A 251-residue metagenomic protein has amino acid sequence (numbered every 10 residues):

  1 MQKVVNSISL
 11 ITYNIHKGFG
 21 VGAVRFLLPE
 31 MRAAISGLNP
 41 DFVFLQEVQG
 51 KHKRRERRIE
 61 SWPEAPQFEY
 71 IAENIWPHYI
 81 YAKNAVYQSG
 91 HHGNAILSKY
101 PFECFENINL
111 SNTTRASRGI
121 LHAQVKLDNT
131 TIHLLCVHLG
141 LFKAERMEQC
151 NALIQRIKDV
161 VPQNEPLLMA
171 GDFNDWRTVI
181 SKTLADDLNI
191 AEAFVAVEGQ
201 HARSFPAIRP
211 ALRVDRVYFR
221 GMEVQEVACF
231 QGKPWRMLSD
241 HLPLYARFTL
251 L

Functional and structural regions predicted by a protein language model:
M1-F42, E69, N74, H78-Y81 (+1 more regions): Active-site regions of metal-assisted phosphoester/phosphodiester hydrolases, unifying DNase/endonuclease modules
Y13, Q46-Q49: Short loop/turn segments at strand-loop or loop-helix junctions that form parts of catalytic or ligand-binding pockets
V21-R25, H52-E64: Short, flexible/disordered intra-domain loops and linkers
V48-K53, V86-Y87: Short active-site-proximal "capping" loops at secondary-structure junctions
